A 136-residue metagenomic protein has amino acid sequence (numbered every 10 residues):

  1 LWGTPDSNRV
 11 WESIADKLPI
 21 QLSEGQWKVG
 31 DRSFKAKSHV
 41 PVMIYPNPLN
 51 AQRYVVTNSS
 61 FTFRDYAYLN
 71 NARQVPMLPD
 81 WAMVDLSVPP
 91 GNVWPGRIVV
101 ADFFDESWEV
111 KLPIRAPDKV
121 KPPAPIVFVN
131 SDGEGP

Functional and structural regions predicted by a protein language model:
L1-P136: Solvent-exposed alpha-helical segments and adjacent loops that form catalytic or protein-interaction surfaces
